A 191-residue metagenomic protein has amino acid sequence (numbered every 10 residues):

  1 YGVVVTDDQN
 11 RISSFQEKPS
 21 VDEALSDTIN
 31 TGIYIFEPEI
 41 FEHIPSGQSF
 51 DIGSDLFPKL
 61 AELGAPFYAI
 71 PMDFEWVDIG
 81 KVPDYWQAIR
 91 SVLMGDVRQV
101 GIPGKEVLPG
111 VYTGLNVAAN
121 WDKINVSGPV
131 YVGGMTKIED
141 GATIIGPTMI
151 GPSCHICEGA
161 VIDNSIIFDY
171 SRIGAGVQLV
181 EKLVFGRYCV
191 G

Functional and structural regions predicted by a protein language model:
Y1-Q48: Conserved core of the sugar-phosphate nucleotidyltransferase
E39, S46-G191: Left-handed beta-helix
